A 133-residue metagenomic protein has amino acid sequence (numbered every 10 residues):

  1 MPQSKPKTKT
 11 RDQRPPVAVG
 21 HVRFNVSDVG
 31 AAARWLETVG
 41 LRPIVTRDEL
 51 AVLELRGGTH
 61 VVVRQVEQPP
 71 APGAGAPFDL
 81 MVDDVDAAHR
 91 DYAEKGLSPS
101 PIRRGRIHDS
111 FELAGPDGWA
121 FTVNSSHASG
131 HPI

Functional and structural regions predicted by a protein language model:
P2-P15, A93-I133: Vicinal oxygen chelate
R14, P43, V52-L53, Q68-P70 (+1 more regions): Short secondary-structure boundary/capping segments
P16-V17, R23-H60: Core segments of cupin and vicinal oxygen chelate
A18-S27, A51-V52, Q68-E94, D109-T122: Vicinal oxygen chelate
R42, V62, S98-P101: A short linear hydrophobic-aromatic micro-motif
H60-V61, F121: Short, isolated positions in well-ordered beta-strands
V61-V62, P69-P72, A128-P132: A short local loop/turn or secondary-structure capping micro-motif enriched for an aromatic residue
